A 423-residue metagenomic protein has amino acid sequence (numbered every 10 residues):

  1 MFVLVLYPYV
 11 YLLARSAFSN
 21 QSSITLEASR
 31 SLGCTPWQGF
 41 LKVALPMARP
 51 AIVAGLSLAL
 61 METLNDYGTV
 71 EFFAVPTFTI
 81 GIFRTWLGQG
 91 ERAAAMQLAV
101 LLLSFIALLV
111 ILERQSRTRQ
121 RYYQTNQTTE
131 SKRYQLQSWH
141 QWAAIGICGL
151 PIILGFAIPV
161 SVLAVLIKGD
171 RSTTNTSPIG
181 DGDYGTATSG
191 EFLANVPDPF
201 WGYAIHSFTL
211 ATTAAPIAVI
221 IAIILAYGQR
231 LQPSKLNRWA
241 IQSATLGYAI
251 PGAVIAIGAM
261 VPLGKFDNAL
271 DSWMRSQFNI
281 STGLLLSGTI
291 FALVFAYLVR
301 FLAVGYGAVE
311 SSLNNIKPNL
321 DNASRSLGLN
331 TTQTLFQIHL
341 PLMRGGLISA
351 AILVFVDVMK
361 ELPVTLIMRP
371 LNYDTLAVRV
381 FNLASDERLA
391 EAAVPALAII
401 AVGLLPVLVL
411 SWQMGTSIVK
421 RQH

Functional and structural regions predicted by a protein language model:
M1-F2, W37-Q38, V70-P76, T129-Y134 (+7 more regions): Membrane-interfacial helix termini and adjacent extracytoplasmic/periplasmic loops of multi-pass transporters
V3-S22, C34-N65, G146-L154, L246 (+5 more regions): Transmembrane alpha-helices
V5, L13-S16, S23, A54-L64 (+6 more regions): A structural signal for multi-pass alpha-helical bundles of membrane permease subunits that mediate small-molecule
P8, L12-L26, R30, W37-G39 (+6 more regions): C-terminal transmembrane helix and the adjacent membrane-cytosol boundary/short C-terminal tail of inner/organellar
L26, F40, S138-I147, I224-L263 (+1 more regions): Cytoplasmic-entry segments and transmembrane alpha-helices of multi-pass inner-membrane transporters
Y67-A107, Q137-Q141, I167-D198, M359 (+1 more regions): Interhelical loop and adjacent transmembrane-helix boundary motif in polytopic membrane transport permeases
L102-S116, P197-L231, W239: Transmembrane alpha-helix signature in integral membrane proteins
L103-V110, R133-V162, N237-A244, I250: N-terminal signal-anchor/first transmembrane alpha helix
